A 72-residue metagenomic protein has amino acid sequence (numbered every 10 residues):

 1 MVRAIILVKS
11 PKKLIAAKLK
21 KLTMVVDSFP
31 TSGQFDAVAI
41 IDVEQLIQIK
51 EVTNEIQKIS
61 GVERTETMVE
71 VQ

Functional and structural regions predicted by a protein language model:
M1-Q72: A compositional/biophysical signature of low hydrophobicity enriched in polar/charged and small residues
